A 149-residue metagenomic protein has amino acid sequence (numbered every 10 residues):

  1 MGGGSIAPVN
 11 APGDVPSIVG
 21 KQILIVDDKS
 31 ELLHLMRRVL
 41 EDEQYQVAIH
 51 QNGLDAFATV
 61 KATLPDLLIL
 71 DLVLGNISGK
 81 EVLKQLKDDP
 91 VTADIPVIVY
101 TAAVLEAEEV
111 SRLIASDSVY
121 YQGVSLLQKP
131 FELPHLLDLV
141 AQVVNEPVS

Functional and structural regions predicted by a protein language model:
M1-Q22, E132-S149: Non-catalytic signal-transmission and effector/linker regions of two-component phosphorelay proteins
H34-D42: Charged docking surfaces used in two-component/phosphorelay signaling
Q44-Q51, T59: Short hydrophobic/Thr-rich beta-strand motif most characteristic of the beta2 strand and flanking loop of CheY-like
I49, L74-I77: Residue-level signal for the "D+5" position in two-component response regulator receiver
N52-D55, S78-K84: Acidic catalytic/metal-coordinating carboxylates
T63-I69, L74: Active-site beta3 strand of CheY-like receiver
S78-E81, V104-Q128, P134, D138-A141: Alpha4 helix (beta4-alpha4-beta5 surface) of REC/receiver domains from two-component response regulators
